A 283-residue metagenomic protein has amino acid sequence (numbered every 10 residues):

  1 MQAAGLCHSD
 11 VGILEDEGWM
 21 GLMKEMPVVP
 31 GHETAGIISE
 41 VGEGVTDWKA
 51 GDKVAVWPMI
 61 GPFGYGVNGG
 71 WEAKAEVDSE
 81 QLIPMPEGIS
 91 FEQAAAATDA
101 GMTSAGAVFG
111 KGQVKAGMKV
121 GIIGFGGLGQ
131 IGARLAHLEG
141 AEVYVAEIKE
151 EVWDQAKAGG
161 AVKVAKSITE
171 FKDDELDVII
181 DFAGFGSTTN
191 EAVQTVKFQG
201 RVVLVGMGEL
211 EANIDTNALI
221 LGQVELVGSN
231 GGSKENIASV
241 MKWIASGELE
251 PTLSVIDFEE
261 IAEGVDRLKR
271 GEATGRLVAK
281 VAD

Functional and structural regions predicted by a protein language model:
Q2-A4, E17-I60, P86-I89: Glycine-rich beta-strand-centered segment in the early N-terminal region that forms part of a ligand/cofactor-binding
M23, D47, P58-I123: NAD(P)H dinucleotide-binding glycine-rich loop of Rossmann-like/cofactor-binding domains, especially the beta1-alpha1
E33, D52-K53, K74, K119 (+2 more regions): Residue-level marker of beta-strand positions
E72, E175-D177, L249: Local beta-strand N-terminus motif with an aromatic residue
S90-I168: Mid-domain Rossmann-like dinucleotide-binding core that forms the NAD(H)/NADP(H) cofactor-binding site
G112, Y144, E150-E225: Glycine-rich cofactor phosphate-binding loops and adjacent beta1-alpha1 units of small-molecule cofactor enzyme domains
N190, K234-D283: C-terminal hydrophobic helical "lid"/dimerization subdomain of Rossmann-like NAD(P)H-dependent oxidoreductases
R201, N213-S254: Rossmann-fold dehydrogenase core element
